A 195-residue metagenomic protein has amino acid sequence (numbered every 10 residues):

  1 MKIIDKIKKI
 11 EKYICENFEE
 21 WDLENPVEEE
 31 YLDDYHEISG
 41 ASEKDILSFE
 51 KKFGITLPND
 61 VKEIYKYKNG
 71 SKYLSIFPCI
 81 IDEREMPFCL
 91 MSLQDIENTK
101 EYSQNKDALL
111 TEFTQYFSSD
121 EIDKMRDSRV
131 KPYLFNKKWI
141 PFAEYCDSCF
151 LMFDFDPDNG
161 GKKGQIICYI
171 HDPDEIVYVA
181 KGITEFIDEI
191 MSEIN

Functional and structural regions predicted by a protein language model:
M1-E144: A surface-exposed partner-binding patch
Y67, A143-Y145, D156, Y169-H171 (+1 more regions): Structured loops at beta-to-helix junctions and adjacent beta-edge loops in soluble globular domains
N69-S75, C149-L151, I176: Short catalytic/ligand-binding loop motif for oxyanion handling, primarily in non-cytosolic enzymes, centered on
S92-D95, D154, G182: Helix N-cap / beta->alpha transition motif
L134, Y145, E175-V179: Short amphipathic alpha-helical interaction segments
C149-K162, I167-I170: Low-complexity, glycine/alanine/valine/leucine- and proline-rich hydrophobic stretches
Y169-M191: A recognition module on extended beta-rich or small alphabeta surfaces enriched in W/G with H and D/E
